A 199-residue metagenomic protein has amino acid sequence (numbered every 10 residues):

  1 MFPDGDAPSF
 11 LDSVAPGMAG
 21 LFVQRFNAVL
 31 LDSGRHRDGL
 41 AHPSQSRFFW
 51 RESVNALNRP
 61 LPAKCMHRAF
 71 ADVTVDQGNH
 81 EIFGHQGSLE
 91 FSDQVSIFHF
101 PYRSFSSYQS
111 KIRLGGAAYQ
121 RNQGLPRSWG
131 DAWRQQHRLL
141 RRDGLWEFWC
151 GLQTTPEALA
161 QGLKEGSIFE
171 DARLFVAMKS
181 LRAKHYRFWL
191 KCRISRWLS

Functional and structural regions predicted by a protein language model:
F2-S199: Catalytic-site signature of metal-activated, phosphate-bearing donor transferases, centered on the GT-A/GT-A-like
